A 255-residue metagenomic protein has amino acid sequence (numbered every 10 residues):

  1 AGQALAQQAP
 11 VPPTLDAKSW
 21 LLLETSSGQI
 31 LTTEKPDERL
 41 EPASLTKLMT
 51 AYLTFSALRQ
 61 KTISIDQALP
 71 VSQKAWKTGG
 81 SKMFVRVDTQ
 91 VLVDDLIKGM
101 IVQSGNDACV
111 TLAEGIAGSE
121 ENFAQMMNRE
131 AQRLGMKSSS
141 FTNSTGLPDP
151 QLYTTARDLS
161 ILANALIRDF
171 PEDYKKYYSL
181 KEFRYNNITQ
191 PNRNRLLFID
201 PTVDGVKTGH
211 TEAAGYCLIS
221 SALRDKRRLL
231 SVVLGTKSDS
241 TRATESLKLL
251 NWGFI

Functional and structural regions predicted by a protein language model:
A4-R157, N164-D169: Active-site-adjacent loops and short helices of periplasmic peptidoglycan-processing enzymes
M136-S140, P148-I255: Domain-terminus/edge residues, biased toward the C-terminal soluble/receptor-binding domains of extracytoplasmic
